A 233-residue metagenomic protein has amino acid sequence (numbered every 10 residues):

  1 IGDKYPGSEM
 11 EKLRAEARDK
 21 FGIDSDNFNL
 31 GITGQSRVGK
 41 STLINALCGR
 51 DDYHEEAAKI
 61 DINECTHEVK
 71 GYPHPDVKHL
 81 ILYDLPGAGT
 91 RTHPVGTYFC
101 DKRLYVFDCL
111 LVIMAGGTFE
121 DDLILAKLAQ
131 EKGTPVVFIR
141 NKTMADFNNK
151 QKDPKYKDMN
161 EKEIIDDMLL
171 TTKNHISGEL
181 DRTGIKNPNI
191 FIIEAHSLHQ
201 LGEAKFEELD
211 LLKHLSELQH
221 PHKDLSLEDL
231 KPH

Functional and structural regions predicted by a protein language model:
I1-L85: Conserved G1/Walker A P-loop phosphate-binding module
G34, F138-K150: Short, solvent-exposed beta-strand-terminating loops
E64, V69, I81-L128: Switch II of P-loop NTPase G domains
G87-T90, G117-F119, K142-D146, H196-H199: Conserved nucleotide-binding/hydrolysis micro-motifs of P-loop NTPases
Y105-C109, K132-V136, I185-N189: Short glycine-/polar-rich loops that comprise or flank the Walker A/P-loop and associated switch/sensor motifs
L125-T143: P-loop/Walker A phosphate-binding loop and immediately adjacent motor/lid segment at beta-alpha junctions
A145-L230: Canonical P-loop GTPase G-domain recognition
